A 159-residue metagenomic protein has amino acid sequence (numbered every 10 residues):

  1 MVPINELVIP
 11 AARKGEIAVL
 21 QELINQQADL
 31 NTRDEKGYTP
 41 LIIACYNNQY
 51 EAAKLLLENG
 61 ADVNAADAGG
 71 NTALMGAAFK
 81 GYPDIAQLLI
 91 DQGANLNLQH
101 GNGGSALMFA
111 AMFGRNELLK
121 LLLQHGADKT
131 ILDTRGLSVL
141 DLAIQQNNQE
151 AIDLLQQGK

Functional and structural regions predicted by a protein language model:
M1-P10, Q92, Q124-D128, T134-K159: Ankyrin-repeat-protein effector appendages
M1-Q26, N31, E35-Y38, E58 (+1 more regions): Intrinsically disordered, low-complexity regulatory segments in ankyrin-centric signaling systems
P10-G15, I43-Q49, G76-Y82, F109-R115 (+1 more regions): Ankyrin repeat A-helix N-terminal signature
E16-I24, Q49-L57, Y82-I90, R115-L123 (+1 more regions): Ankyrin repeat structural motif
N64-D84: Helix-adjacent hinge/juxtasegments
